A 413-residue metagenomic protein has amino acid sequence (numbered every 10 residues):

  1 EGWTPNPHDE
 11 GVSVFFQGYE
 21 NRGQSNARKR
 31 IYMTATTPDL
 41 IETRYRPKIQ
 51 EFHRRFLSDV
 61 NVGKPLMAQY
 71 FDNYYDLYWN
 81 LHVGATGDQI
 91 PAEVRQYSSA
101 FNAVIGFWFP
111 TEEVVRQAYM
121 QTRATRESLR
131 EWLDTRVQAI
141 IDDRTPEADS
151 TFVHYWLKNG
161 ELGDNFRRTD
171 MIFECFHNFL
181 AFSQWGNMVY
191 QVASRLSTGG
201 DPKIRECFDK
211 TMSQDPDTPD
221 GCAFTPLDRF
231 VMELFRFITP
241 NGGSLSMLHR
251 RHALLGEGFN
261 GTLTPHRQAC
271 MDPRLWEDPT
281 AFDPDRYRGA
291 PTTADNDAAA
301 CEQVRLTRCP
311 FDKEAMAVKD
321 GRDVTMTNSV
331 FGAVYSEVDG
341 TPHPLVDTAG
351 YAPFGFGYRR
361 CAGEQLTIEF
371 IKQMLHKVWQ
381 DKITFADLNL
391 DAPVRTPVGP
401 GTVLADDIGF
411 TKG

Functional and structural regions predicted by a protein language model:
E1-L40, S98-F109: Cytochrome P450 substrate-recognition site 1
I41-V189: Cytochrome P450 heme-thiolate monooxygenase catalytic core
Y155-D217, E257, T262, I371: Central I-helix of cytochrome P450 enzymes
K158-H177, A333-G355: Short, hydrophobic/aliphatic alpha-helical segments
F176, W185, V192-R195, M232 (+5 more regions): Conserved active-site beta-strand-loop modules that form the wall/rim of enzyme catalytic pockets and either contain
T211-R274, Y335, T341-P342: Conserved cytochrome P450 K-helix E-x-x-R motif and the immediately C-terminal K′/meander segment
H266-T341: Conserved cytochrome P450 K-helix/beta-meander segment immediately N-terminal to the heme-binding cysteine loop
S329, A333-S336, P344-D347, Y351-Y358 (+1 more regions): Cytochrome P450 heme-binding "Cys pocket" and the immediately downstream C-terminal segment
